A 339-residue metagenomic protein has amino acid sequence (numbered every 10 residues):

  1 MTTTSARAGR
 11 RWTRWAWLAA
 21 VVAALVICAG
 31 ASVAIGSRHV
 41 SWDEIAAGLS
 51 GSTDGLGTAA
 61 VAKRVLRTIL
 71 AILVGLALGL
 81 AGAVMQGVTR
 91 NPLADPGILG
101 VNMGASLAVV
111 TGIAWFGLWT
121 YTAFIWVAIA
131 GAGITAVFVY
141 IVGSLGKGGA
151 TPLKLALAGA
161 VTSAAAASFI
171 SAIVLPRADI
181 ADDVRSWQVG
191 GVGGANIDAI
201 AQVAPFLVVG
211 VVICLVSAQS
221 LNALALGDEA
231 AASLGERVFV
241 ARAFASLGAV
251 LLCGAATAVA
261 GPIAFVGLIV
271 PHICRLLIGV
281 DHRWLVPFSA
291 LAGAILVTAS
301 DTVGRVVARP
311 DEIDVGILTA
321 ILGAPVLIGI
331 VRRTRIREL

Functional and structural regions predicted by a protein language model:
M1-L339: Alpha-helical transmembrane segments in inner-membrane proteins
